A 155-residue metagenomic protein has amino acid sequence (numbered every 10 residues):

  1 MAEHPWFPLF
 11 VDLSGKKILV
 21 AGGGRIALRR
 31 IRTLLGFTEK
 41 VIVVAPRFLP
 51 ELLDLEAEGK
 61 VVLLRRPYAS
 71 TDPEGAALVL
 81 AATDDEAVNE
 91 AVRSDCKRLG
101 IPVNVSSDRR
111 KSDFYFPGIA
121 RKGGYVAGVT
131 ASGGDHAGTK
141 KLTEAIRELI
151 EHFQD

Functional and structural regions predicted by a protein language model:
M1-L13, F116-P117: A short, basic/flexible loop-to-alpha-helix module at the beginning of a structural domain
L9-R32, G138, D155: Glycine-rich adenosine-cofactor-binding loop
G24-I26, E86-A87, G133: Residue-level detector of alpha-helix initiation sites
R29, L35-L55: NAD(P)-binding Rossmann-fold cofactor-contacting core
V41, L63, G100-V103: Hydrophobic beta-strand scaffold residues
D54-E74: Glycine-rich, highly charged phosphate/nucleotide-binding loops
L78-T83, N89-Y115: ADP-ribose/adenylate-binding Rossmann-like module
P117-D155: Adenosine-phosphate binding glycine-rich loop
